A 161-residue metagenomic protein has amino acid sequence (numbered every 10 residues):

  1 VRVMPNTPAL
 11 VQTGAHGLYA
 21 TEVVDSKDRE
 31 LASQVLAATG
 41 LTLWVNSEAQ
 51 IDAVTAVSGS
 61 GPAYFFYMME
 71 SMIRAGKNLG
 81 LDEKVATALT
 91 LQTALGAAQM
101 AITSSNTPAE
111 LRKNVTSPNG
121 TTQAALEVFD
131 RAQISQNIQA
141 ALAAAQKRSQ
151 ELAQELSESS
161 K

Functional and structural regions predicted by a protein language model:
V1, Q50-A56, P108-K113: Short pre-catalytic strand/loop immediately N-terminal to key active-site residues, enriched for Gly-Thr
V1-L18, E22: Rossmann-like NAD(P)(H) cofactor-binding subdomain of soluble oxidoreductases
M4-A9, T55-F65: Glycine/serine-rich anion-binding loops at beta->alpha junctions that coordinate negatively charged ligand groups
A15-A53, F66-T103, R148: Internal alpha-helical scaffold of NAD(P)-dependent oxidoreductase catalytic cores
V35, L41, A53-A56, N114 (+1 more regions): Residue-level recognition of specific faces of alpha-helices
F65-F66, T116: Short, contiguous hydrophobic alpha-helices characteristic of membrane insertion segments
L91-K161: NAD(P)-dependent Rossmann-like dehydrogenase/reductase catalytic/cofactor-binding core
